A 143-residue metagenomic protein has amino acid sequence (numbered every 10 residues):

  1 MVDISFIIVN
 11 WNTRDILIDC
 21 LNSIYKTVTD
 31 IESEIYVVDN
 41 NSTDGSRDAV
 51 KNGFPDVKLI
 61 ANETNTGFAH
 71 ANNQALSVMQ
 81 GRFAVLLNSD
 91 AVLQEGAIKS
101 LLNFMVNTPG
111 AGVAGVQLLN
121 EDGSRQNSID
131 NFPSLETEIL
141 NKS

Functional and structural regions predicted by a protein language model:
D3-S5, E34: Cell-envelope/extracellular polymer assembly enzymes that use nucleotide-activated donors
C20, S46, A71-N72, G96-S100 (+1 more regions): Acidic donor-diphosphate engagement hotspot in glycosyltransferases and nucleotidyltransferases that stabilizes
N22-E32: Short, acidic, metal-binding catalytic loop of nucleotide-sugar glycosyltransferases
S23, D39-D48, T64: A conserved acidic beta->alpha catalytic loop
E32-N41, I60-N62: Short beta-strand/loop segment that forms part of the nucleotide-sugar
A61-M79: Glycine-rich, basic loop-to-helix element that forms the pyrophosphate-binding segment of sugar-nucleotide handling
A84: Short aromatic/hydrophobic "clamp" motif used to bind/position activated sugar donors
V92-S128: Conserved donor NDP-sugar-binding/catalytic core segment of glycosyltransferases
